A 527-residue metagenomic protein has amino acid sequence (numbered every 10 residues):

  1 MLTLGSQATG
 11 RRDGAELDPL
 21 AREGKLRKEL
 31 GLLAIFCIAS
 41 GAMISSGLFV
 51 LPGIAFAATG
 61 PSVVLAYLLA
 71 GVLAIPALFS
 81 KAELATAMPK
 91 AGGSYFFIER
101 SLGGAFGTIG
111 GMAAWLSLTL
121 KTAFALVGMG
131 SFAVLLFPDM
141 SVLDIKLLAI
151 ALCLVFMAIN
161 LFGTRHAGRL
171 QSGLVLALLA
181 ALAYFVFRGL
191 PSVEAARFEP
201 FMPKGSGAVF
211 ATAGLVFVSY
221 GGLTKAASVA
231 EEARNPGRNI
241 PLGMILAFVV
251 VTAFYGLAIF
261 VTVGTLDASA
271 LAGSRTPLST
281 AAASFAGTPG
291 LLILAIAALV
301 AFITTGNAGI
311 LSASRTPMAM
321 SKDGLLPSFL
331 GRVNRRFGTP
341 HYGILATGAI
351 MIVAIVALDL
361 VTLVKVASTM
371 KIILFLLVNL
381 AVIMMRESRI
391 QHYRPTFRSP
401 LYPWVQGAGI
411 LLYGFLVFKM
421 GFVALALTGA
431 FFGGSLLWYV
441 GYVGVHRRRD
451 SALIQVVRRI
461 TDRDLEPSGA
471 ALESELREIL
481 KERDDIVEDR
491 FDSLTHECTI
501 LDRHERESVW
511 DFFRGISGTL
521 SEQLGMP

Functional and structural regions predicted by a protein language model:
M1-E29, V382-Y402, A426-L494, C498: Terminal cytosolic tails of multi-pass membrane transporters, especially the segment immediately following the final
M1-P19, F96-E99, A125-L148, A230-G237 (+3 more regions): Helix-loop-helix connectors at the membrane interface of multi-pass transporters/channels
A8-G10, L17-R27, V63-V64, L68 (+2 more regions): Helix-loop-helix junctions that connect adjacent transmembrane segments in multi-pass membrane transporters
E29-A39, G103-L116, L148-L152, K204-V216 (+4 more regions): Select transmembrane alpha-helical segments in multipass membrane proteins
I54-A58, A66, I75-C153, M157-L161 (+3 more regions): Hydrophobic transmembrane alpha-helices that form the core helical bundles of multi-pass secondary transporters
F96-F97, G103, V134-D139, G243-I310 (+1 more regions): TM-loop-TM module centered on a large, flexible mid-protein loop between adjacent transmembrane helices in multi-pass
D144-S192, P203-S206, M244-F248, A367-V378 (+2 more regions): Membrane-interface loop-to-helix entry segments
L170, P203, L330-H341, F375-L425 (+1 more regions): C-terminal membrane-solvent junction of multi-pass transporters and transport-like membrane proteins
